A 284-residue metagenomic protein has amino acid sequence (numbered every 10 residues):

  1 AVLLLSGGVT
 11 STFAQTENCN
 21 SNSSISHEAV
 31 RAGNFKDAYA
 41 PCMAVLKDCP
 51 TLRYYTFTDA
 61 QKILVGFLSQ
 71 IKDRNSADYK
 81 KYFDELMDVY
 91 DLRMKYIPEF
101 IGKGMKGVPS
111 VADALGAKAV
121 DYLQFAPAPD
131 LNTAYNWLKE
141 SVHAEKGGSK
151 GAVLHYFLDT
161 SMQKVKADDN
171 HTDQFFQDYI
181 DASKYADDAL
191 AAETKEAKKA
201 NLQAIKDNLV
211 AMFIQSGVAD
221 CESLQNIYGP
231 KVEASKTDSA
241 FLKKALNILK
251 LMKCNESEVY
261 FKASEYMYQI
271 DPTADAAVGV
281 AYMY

Functional and structural regions predicted by a protein language model:
A1-G8: Bacterial N-terminal signal peptides
G8-A14: Sec/Tat signal peptide C-region and signal peptidase I cleavage site
Q15-D275: Preference for long, solvent-exposed alpha-helical segments and helix-linker "stalks"
V278-Y284: Alpha-helical adaptor scaffolds
